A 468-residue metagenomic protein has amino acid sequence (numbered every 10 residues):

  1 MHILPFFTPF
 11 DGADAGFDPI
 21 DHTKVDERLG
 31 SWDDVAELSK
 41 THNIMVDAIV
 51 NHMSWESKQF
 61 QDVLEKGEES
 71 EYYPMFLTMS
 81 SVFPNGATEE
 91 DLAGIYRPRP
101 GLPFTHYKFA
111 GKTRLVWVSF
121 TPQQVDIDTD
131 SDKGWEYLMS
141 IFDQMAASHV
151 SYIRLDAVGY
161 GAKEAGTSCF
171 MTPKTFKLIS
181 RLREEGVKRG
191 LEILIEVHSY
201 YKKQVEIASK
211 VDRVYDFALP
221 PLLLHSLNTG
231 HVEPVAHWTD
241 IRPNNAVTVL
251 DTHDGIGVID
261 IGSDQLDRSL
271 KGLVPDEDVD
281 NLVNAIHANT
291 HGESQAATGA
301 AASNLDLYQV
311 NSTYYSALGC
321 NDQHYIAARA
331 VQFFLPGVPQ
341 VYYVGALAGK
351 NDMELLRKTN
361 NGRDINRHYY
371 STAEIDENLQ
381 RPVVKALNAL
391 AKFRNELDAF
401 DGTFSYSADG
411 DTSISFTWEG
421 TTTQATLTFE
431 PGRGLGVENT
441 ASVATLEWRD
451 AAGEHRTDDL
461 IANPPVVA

Functional and structural regions predicted by a protein language model:
M1-K133, D143, A147, V158-T229 (+1 more regions): Acidic/aromatic-lined carbohydrate-recognition and catalytic surfaces of CAZymes acting on diverse glycans
I3, H22, D47, L138 (+6 more regions): Conserved, mostly hydrophobic/aromatic
L4, D47, I153-V158, L194-E196 (+4 more regions): Generic beta-strand/beta-sheet core signal
G30-W32, M45, L138-S140, L178 (+3 more regions): Short alpha-helical segments and helix-capping/turn motifs at coil-helix boundaries
D34, L38, G134-M145, L178 (+4 more regions): Alpha-helical packing segments of well-folded alpha/beta enzyme cores
L182-E184, K188-E192, G345-A346, T372-L379 (+1 more regions): Carbohydrate-binding surfaces of carbohydrate-active enzymes
D240, N244-G434: Loop/helix patches that line or flank the sugar-binding groove of alpha-linked glycan CAZymes
G432-A468: C-terminal beta-sandwich/jelly-roll accessory domains of carbohydrate-active enzymes
